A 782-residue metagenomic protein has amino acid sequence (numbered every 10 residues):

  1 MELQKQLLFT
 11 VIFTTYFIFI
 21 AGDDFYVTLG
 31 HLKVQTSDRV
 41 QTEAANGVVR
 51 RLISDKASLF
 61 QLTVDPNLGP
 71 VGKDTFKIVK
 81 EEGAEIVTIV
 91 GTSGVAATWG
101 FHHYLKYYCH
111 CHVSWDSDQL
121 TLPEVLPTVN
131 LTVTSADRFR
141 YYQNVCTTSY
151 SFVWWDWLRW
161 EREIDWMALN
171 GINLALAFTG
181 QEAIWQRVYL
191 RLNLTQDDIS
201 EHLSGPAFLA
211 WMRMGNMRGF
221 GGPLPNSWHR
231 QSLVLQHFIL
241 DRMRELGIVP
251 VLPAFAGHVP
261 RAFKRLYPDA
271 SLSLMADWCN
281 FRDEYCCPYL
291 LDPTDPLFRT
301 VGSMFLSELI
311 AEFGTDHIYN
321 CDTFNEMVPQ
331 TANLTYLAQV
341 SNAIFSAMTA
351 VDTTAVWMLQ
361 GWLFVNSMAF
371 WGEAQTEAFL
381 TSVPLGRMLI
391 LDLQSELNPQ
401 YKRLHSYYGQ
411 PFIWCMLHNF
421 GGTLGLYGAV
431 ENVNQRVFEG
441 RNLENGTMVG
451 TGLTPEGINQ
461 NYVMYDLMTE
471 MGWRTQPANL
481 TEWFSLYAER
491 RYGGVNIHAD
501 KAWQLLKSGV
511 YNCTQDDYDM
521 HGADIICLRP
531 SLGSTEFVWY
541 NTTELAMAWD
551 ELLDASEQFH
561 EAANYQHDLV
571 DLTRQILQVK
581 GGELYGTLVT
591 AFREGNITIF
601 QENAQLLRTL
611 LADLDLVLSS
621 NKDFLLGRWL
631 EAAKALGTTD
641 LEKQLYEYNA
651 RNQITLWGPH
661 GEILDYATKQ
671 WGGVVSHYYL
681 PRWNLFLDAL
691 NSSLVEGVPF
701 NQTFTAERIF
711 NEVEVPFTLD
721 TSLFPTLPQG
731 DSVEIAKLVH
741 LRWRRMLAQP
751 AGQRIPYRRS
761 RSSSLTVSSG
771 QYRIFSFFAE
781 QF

Functional and structural regions predicted by a protein language model:
E2, Q6, Y16-D137: Contiguous, structured surface segment used for ligand recognition
K5-G22, G770-A779: Cleavable N-terminal signal peptides of Sec/SRP-targeted secreted and luminal proteins
D23-V34, K80-A84, N144-T148, F220 (+2 more regions): Acidic/histidine-rich, surface-exposed loop or edge segments in extracytoplasmic proteins
A57-L59, T63, C111-L126, T132 (+9 more regions): Catalytic-core regions of glycoside hydrolase
D137-D156, M167: Active-site-adjacent substrate/metal-binding segments within catalytic domains of carbohydrate-active enzymes
T535-H560, Y565, V570-R593: C-terminal substrate/ligand-recognition segments
W671, V675-R759: Extended, compositionally biased alpha-helical segments that mediate assembly or anchoring
I755-Y772, F778: C-terminal GPI-anchoring signal of eukaryotic secretory precursors
